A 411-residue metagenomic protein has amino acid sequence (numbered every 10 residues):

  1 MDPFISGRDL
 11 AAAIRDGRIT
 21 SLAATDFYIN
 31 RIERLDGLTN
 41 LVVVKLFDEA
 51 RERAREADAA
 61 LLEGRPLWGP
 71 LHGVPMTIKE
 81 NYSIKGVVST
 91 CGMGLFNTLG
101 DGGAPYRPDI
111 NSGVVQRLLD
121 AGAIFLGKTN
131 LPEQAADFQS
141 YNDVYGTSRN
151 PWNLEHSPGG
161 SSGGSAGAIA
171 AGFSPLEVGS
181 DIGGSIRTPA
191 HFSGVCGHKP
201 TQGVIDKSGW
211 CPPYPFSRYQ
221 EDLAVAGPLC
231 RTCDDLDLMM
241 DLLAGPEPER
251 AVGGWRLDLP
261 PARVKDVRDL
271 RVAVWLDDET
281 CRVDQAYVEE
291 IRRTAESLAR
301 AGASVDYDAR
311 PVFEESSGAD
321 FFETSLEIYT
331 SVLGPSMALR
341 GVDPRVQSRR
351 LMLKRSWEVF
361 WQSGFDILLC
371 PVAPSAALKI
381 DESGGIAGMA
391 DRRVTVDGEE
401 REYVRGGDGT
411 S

Functional and structural regions predicted by a protein language model:
M1-E52, A59, R300-G302: An N-terminal boundary/leader segment
G17, G73, D120, S174 (+1 more regions): Glycine-rich, small-residue loops and helix-cap segments that act as flexible hinges at active-site edges
R18-D26, R55-D58, V283-P311, D343-F365: Acyltransferase
A57-P75, V264-V272: Immediate post-signal peptide segment of exported/extracytoplasmic ligand-binding proteins
R65-K85, F125-K128, L369-V372: ATP-grasp fold ATP-binding core
P70-N111, Q220: Enzymes and membrane/adaptor proteins characterized by extended Gly/Ser/Thr/Asp/Glu-rich, aromatic-dotted
G102-G103, P108-L243: Short glycine/serine-rich loop segments
K199-E289, R293: A short helix-breaking turn/cap at a secondary-structure junction
